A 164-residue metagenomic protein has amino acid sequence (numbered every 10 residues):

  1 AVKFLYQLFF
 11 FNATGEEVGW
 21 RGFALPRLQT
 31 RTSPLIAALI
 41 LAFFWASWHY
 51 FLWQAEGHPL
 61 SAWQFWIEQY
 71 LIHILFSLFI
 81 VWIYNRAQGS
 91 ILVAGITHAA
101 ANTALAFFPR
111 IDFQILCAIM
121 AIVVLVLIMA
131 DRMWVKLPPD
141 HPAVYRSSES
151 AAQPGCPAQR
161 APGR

Functional and structural regions predicted by a protein language model:
L8-T14, A42, A46, Q69-I74: Residue-level hotspots within the lipid-embedded alpha helices of multi-pass solute transporters
G15-A42, N85-S90: Membrane-interface helix/loop boundary segments of multi-pass membrane proteins
A37-W45, L92-N102, A143: Central hydrophobic cores of alpha-helical transmembrane segments in multi-pass integral membrane proteins
F51-W63: Interfacial helix-loop-helix junctions of multi-pass membrane proteins
A62-A121: Functionally important transmembrane alpha-helices
C117-W134: Hydrophobic core of alpha-helical transmembrane segments in multi-pass integral membrane proteins
M129-R146: Membrane-interface capping segments at transmembrane-helix boundaries
V144-R164: Short, intrinsically disordered terminal tails adjacent to the first/last structured region
